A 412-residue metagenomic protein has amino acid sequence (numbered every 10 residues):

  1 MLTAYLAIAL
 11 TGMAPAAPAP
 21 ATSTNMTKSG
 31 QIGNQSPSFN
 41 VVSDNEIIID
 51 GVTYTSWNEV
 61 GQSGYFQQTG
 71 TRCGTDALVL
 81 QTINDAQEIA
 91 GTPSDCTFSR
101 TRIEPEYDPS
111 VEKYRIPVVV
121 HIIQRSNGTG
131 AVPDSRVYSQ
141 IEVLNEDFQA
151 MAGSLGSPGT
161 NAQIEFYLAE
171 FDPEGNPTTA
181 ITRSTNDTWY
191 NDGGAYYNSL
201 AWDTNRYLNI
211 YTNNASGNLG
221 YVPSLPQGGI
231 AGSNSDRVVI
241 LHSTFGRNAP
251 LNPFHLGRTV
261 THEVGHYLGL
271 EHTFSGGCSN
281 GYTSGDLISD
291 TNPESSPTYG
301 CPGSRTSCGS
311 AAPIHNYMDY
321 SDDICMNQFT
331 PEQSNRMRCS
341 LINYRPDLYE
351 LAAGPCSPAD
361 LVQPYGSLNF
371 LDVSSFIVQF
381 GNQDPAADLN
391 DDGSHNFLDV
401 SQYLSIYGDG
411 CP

Functional and structural regions predicted by a protein language model:
L2-G12: Bacterial N-terminal signal peptides
A19-R206: Propeptide-to-catalytic entry region of secreted or membrane-anchored zinc metalloproteases
G128-V132, P250-H255, S321-S334: Active-site rim elements
P133, V137-Q140, L256-V260, Q333 (+3 more regions): Stable alpha-helical elements in mature extracytoplasmic
Y138-G300, S304: Metzincin-family zinc-dependent endopeptidase catalytic domain
E142-G153, H266-L270, I342, P346 (+2 more regions): Sec-exported extracytoplasmic/periplasmic mature domains
S279-C356: Replace "(M1/M4/M9/M12/WLM)" with "(e.g., M1/M4/M8/M9/M12/M26/WLM)" and add "not limited to" to clarify scope
A353-P412: Cellulosome-associated attachment modules in secreted, modular CAZymes
